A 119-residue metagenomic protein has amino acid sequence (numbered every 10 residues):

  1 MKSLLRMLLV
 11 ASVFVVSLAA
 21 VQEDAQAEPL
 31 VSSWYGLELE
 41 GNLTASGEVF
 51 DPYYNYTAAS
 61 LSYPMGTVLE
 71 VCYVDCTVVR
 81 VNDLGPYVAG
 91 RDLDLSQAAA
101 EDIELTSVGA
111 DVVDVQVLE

Functional and structural regions predicted by a protein language model:
K2-M7, L18-E119: Secreted/periplasmic proteins
L9-F14: Hydrophobic helical h-region of N-terminal Sec-dependent signal peptides in bacterial secretory/periplasmic proteins
